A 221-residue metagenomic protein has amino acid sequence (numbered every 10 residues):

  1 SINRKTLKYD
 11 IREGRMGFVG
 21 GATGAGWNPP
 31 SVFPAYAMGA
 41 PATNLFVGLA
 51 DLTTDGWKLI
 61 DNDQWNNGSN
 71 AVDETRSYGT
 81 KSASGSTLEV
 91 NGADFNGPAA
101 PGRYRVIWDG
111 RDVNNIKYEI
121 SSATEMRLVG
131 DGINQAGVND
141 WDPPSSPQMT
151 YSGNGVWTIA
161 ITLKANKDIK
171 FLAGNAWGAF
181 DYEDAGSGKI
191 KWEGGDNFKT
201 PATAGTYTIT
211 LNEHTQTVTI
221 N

Functional and structural regions predicted by a protein language model:
S1-I2, N66-R111, G178-T215: Structured interaction patches on ligand/partner-binding surfaces of diverse proteins
I2, L7-I11, M16-V19, F46 (+10 more regions): Fold-core signature of tandem repeat domains
R12-T54, N62-G85, S121-A165, G174-G195: Aromatic-rich carbohydrate-binding modules that target alpha-glucans
G26, N114, A136, T217-T219: Residues in flexible loops and secondary-structure boundaries
I60, V90, L172: Residue-level signal for pocket-adjacent positions within structured domains
